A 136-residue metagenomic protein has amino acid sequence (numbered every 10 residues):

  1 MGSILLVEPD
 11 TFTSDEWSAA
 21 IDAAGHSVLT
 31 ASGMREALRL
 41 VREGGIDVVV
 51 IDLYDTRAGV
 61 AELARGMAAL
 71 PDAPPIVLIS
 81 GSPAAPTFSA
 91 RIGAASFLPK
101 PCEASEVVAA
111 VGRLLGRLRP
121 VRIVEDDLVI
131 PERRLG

Functional and structural regions predicted by a protein language model:
T11-T30: Two-component/phosphorelay signaling modules centered on CheY-like receiver
T30-V48, T56, T87: Acidic, metal-coordinating helix/loop segments flanking the phosphotransfer/catalytic sites of two-component signaling
R42-G44, G66-A73, I92: Conserved phosphotransfer cores of two-component systems
D47-A69: Conserved phosphotransfer microenvironments
E62, S82-L98: Alpha4 helix (beta4-alpha4-beta5 surface) of REC/receiver domains from two-component response regulators
V77-G81: Hydrophobic/aromatic residues positioned on beta-strands within the core alpha/beta folds
C102-R113, I123: C-terminal output helix
L118-G136: CheY-like receiver
